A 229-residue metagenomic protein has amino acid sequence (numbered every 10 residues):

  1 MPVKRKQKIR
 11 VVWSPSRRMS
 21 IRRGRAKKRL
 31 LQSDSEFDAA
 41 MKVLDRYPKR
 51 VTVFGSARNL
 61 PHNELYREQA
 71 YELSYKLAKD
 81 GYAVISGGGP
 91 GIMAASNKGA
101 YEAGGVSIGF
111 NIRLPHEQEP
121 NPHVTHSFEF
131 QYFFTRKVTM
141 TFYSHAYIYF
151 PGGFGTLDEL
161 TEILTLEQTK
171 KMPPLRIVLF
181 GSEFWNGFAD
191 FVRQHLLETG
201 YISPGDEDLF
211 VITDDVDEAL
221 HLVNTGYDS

Functional and structural regions predicted by a protein language model:
P2, R17-F110: Glycine-rich beta-alpha loop segments
P2-V12, L44, P115-S127, F134-K137 (+2 more regions): Amphipathic, Lys/Arg-enriched alpha-helical "gate/interface" segment within cytosolic domains that mediates
Y47-K49, D80, A103-V106, V124 (+3 more regions): Short coil/turn connectors at secondary-structure junctions
A57, G152-G153, E183: Residue-level signal for short, function-critical loop segments
H62-L65, L157-T161: Glycine/threonine-rich flexible loop motifs
K76, G99-A100, T139-M140, E162 (+1 more regions): Hydrophobic/aromatic ligand-binding patch that stacks against planar heteroaromatic rings of cofactors or nucleotides
G81-G88, S144-G155: A short, small-residue-rich loop immediately preceding and capping a beta-strand
G91-F150: Acidic/glycine-enriched connector segments
